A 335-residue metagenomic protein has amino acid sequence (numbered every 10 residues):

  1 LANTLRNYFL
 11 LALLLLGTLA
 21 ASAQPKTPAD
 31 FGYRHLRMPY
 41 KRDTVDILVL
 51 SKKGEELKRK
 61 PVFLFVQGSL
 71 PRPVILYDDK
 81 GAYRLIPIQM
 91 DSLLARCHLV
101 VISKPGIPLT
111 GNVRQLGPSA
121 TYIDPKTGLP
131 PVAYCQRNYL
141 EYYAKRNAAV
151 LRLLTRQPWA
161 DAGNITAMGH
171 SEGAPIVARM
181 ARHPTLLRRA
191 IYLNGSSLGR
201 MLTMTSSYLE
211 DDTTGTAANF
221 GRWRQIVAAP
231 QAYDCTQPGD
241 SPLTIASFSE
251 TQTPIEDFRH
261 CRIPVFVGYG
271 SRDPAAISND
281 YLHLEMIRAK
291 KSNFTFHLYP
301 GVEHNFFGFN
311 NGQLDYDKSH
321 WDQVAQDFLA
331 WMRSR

Functional and structural regions predicted by a protein language model:
Q24-K58: N-terminal cap/lid segment of alpha/beta-hydrolase-fold proteins
E56-L93, P108-N112: Short, surface-exposed "cap/lid" segments of acyl-processing enzymes
P87-T127: Conserved alpha/beta-hydrolase
G117-P158: Alpha/beta-hydrolase active-site loop
L153-Y208: Primarily recognizes the serine-hydrolase "nucleophile elbow" in alpha/beta-hydrolase and SGNH/GDSL folds
C261, V267-Y269: Short beta-strand/loop motif that positions the catalytic acidic residue of the alpha/beta-hydrolase fold
P274-Y281: Conserved alpha/beta-hydrolase "acid-adjacent" motif
V302-F306, N310-R335: Catalytic active-site module of serine/aspartate enzymes centered on a nucleophile-bearing elbow/loop
